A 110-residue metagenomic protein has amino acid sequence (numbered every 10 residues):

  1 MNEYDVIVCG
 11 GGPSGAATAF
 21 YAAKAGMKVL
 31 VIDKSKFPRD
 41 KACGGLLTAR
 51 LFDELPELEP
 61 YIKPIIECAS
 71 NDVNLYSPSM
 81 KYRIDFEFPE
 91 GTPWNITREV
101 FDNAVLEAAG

Functional and structural regions predicted by a protein language model:
M1-S14, L30: Beta1/beta-strand and adjacent pyrophosphate-binding region of the FAD-binding site in flavoprotein oxidoreductases
E3, S35-L58: Conserved N-terminal glycine-rich FAD pyrophosphate-binding loop of Rossmann-like flavoproteins
I7, A23-C43: Glycine-rich FAD pyrophosphate-binding loop
V8, A19-A22, L51: Short hydrophobic motif
S14, T18-A23, A109: Small-residue (primarily alanine) positions within well-ordered alpha-helices, especially packing/interaction faces
R39, L55-D72: A short alpha-helix-loop-beta-strand transition element characteristic of N-terminal alpha/beta dinucleotide-binding
P60-Y61, L75-G110: Conserved N-terminal helical subregion
